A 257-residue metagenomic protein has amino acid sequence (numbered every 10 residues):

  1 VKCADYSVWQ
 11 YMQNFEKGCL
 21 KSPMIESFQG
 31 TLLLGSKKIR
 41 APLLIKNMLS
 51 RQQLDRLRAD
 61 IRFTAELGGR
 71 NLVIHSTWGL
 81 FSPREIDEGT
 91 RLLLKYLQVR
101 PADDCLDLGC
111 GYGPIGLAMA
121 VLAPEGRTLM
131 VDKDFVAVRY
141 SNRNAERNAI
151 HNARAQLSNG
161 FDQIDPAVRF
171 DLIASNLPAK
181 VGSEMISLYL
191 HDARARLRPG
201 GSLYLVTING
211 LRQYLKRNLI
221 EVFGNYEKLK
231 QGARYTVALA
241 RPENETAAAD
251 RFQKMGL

Functional and structural regions predicted by a protein language model:
V1, G200-T207: Conserved beta-strand signature within the Rossmann-like core of class I S-adenosyl-L-methionine
P23, F28, G35, L44-G68 (+1 more regions): N-terminal auxiliary segments of SAM/dcSAM-dependent transferases
R58-V99: S-adenosyl-L-methionine
E88-P166, L172-S175: Conserved SAM/SAH cofactor-binding pocket of Class I
D171-E184: A short SAM/SAH-binding and catalytic strip from SAM-dependent methyltransferases
S187-P199: A short glycine-rich, Lys/Arg-flanked "PGG" loop and its adjoining helix->strand segment in the class I
I208-F223: Conserved class I S-adenosyl-L-methionine
Q231-L257: Core SAM-dependent methyltransferase catalytic element
